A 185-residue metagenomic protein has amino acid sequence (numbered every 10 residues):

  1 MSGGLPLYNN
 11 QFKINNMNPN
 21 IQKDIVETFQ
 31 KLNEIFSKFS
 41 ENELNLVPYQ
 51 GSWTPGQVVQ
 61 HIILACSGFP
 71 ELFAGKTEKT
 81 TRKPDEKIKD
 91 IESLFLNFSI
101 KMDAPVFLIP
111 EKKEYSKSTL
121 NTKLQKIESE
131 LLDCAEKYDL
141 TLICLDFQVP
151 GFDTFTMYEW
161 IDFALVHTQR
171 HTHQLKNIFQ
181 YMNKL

Functional and structural regions predicted by a protein language model:
S2-N20, E71-T122, N183-L185: Short, helix-capping/interhelical loops that line the mouth of catalytic, cofactor-, or ligand-binding pockets
I21-D24, I35-P55: Charge-rich, low-complexity N-terminal segments
Q22-E27, L32, V59, L64-A65 (+5 more regions): Soluble, non-transmembrane catalytic domains of enzymes that act on hydrophobic metabolites at membranes
V26-E27, E41, Q125, I143 (+1 more regions): Short hydrophobic/aromatic segments of transmembrane alpha-helices and their interfaces
E34-N42, S99-F107, L140-D146: Short alpha-helical hairpin
N45-F95, K137-L185: Short, contiguous alpha-helical
C134: Flexible, substrate/cofactor-facing loop regions flanked by secondary structure within enzyme catalytic domains
